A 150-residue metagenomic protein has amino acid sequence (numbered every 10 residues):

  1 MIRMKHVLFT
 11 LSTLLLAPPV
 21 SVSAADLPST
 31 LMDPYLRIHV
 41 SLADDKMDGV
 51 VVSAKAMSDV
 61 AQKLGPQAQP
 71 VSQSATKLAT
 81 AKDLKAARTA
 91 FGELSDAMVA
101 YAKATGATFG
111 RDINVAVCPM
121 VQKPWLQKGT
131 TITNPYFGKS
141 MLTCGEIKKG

Functional and structural regions predicted by a protein language model:
M1-L14: Bacterial N-terminal signal peptides that target proteins for export
L16, V20-G150: Intrinsically disordered, low-complexity terminal tails/loops enriched in metal-binding residues
